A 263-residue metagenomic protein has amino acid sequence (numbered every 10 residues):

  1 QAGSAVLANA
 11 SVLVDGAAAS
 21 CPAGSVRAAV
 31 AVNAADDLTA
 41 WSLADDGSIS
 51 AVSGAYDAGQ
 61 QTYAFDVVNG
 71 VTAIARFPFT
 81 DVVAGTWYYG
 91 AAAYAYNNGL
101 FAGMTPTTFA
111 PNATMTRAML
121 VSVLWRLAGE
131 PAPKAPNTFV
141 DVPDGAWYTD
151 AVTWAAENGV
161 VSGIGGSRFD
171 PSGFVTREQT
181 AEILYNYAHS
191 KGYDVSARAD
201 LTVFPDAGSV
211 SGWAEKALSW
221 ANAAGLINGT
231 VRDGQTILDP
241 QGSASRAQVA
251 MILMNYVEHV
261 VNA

Functional and structural regions predicted by a protein language model:
Q1-T39, L43-A44: Proteolytic processing hotspots in large secreted/extracellular or virion-associated proteins and select intracellular
A29-A31, T62-V67: Exposed aromatic-hydrophobic patches
D37, S48-A51: Ser/Thr-rich low-complexity repeats and stalk/linker segments
A40, G212-G225: C-terminal, surface-exposed recognition/capping segments
S50-A58: Short, surface-exposed loop motifs enriched in S/T, G, D/E and P with embedded aromatic residues
S53, A64-Y89, N97-N98, A102-A151 (+4 more regions): Feature responds to low-complexity, polar/acidic, surface-exposed segments characteristic of secreted/exported proteins
